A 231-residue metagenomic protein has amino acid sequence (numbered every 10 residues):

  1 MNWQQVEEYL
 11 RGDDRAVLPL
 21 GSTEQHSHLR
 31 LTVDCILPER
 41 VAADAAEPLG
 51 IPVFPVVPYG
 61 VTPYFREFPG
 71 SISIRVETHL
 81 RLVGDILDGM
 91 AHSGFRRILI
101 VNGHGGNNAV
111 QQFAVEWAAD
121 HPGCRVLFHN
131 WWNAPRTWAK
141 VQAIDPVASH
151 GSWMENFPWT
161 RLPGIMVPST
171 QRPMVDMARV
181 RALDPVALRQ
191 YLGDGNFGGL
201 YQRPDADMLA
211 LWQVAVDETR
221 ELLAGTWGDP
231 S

Functional and structural regions predicted by a protein language model:
M1-E77, R81-L99, G105-S231: Extended, histidine- and acidic-residue-enriched regions that form the cofactor-binding/catalytic faces
